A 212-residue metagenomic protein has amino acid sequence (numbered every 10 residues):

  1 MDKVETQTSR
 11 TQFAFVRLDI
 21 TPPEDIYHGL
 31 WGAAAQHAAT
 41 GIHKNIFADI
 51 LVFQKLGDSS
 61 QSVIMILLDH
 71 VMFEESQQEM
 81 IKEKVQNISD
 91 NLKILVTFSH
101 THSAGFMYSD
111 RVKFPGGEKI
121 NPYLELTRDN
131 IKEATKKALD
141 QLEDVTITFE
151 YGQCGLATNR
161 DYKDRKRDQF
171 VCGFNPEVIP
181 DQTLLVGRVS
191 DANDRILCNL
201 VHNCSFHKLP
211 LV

Functional and structural regions predicted by a protein language model:
M1-T97, T101-V212: Conserved beta-alpha junction segments in alpha/beta enzyme cores
